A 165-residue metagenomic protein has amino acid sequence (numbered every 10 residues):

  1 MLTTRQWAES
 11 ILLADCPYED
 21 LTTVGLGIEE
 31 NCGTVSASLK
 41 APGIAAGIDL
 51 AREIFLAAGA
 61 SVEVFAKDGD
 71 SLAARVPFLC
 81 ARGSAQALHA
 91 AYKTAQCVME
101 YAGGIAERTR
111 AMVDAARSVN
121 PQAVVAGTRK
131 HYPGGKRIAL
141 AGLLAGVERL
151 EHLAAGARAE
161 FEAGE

Functional and structural regions predicted by a protein language model:
L2-E165: Acidic/glycine-rich phosphate/pyrophosphate-binding loops and surrounding catalytic core that coordinate Mg2+
